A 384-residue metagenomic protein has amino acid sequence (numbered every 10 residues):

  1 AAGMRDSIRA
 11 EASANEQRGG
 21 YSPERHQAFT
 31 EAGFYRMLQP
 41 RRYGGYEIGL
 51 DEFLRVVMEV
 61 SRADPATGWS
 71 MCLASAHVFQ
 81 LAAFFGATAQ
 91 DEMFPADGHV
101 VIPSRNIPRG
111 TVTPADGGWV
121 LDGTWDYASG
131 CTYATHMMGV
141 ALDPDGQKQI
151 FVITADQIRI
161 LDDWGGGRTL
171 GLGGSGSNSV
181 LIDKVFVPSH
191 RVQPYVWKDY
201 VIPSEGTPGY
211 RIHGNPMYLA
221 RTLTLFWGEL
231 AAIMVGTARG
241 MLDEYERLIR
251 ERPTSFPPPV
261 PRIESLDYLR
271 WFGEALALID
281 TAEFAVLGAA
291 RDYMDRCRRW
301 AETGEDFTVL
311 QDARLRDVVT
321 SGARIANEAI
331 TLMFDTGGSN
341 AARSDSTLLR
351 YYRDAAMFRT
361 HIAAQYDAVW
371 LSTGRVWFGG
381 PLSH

Functional and structural regions predicted by a protein language model:
A2, G236-R239, G273-D280, R316 (+3 more regions): Generic structural signal for well-ordered, non-transmembrane alpha-helical segments in soluble/cytosolic regions
R9, S13-E16, E283-S321, F334-S339: C-terminal helix-coil-helix/basic helical segment that borders enzyme active sites and/or dimer interfaces and provides
Y21-E31, R36-A134, D145: Glycine-rich flavin
V100-I102, T169-G173: Short Gly/Pro-enriched turn/cap motifs at secondary-structure boundaries
T124-G166, S175-G176: DPxDG-like acidic metal-binding loop motif
S179-I279: Glycine-rich beta->alpha junctions and the first turn(s) of the following alpha-helix
E328-D335, D367: Short segments within alpha-helical structural elements
G337-H384: Glycine-rich phosphate/cofactor-binding loops in nucleotide/flavin-utilizing enzymes
